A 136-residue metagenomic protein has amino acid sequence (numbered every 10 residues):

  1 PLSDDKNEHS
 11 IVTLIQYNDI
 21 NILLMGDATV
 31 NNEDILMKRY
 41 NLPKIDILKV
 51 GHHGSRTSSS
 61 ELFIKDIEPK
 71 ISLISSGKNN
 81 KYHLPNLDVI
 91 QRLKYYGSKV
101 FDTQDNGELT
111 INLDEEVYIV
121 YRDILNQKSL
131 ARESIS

Functional and structural regions predicted by a protein language model:
P1-I47, D105-S136: Core dinuclear metal-dependent hydrolase active-site scaffold
I35-G107: Cap/insert and terminal regions of metallo-dependent hydrolase folds
